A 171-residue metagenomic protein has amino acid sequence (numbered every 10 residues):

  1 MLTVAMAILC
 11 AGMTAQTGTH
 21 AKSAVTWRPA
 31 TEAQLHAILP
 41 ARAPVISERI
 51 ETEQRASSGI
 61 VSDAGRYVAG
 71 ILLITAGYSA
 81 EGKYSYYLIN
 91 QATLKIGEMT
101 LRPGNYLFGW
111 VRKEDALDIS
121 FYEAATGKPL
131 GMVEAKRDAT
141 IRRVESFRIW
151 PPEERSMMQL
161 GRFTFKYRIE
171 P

Functional and structural regions predicted by a protein language model:
L2-G12: Bacterial N-terminal signal peptides
L2-T3, A21, T100: Generic detection of intrinsically disordered/low-complexity segments and helix-coil linkers/edges
A15-Y78, A125-P171: Primarily secretory-pathway and cell-envelope proteins
L73-A125: Mid-length scaffold segments of soluble, non-membrane domains
